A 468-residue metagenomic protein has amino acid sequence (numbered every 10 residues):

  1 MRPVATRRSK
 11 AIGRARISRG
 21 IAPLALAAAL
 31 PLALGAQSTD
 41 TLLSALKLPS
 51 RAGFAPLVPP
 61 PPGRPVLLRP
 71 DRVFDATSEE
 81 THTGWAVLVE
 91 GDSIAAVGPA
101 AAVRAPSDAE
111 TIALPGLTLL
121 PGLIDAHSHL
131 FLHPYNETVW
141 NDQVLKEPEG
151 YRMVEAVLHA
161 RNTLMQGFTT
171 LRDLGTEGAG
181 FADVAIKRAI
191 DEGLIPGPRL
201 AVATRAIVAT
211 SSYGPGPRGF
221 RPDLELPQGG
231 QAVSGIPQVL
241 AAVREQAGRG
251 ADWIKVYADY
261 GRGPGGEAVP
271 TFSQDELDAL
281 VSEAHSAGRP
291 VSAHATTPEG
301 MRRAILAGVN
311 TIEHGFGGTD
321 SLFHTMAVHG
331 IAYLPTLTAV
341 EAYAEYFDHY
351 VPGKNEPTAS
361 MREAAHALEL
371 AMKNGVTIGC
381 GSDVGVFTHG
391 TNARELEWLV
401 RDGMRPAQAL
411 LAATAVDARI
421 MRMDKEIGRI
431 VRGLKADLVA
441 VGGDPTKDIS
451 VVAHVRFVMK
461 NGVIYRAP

Functional and structural regions predicted by a protein language model:
L48-G53, V58-R64, V73, E79-L120: Histidine-rich, glycine-flanked metal-binding segment
F54-V58, V73-A86, P99-A100, R405-L410 (+1 more regions): Acidic, glycine-enriched loop/beta-strand segments at the rims of small-molecule binding/catalytic pockets
L117-L194, T210, D275, E299 (+1 more regions): Metal-associated gating/positioning segment near the N- to mid-region
F131-R152, T210-P227, G263-P270, V328-M361: Active-site gating loops and adjacent loop-to-helix segments of metal-dependent hydrolytic enzymes
P134-N136, D183, S212-Y213, P264-G265 (+7 more regions): Histidine/acidic-residue-rich catalytic or RNA/ligand-binding cores of hydrolases and nuclease-related proteins
D142-V144, S286, P290, S360-P445: His/Asp/Glu-enriched, well-ordered alpha-helical/loop segment that forms or immediately abuts the divalent-metal
E155-A182, G197-A206, A251-R262, P290 (+3 more regions): Divalent metal-dependent hydrolysis catalytic cores, especially in the metallo-beta-lactamase
A185, Q238-A332, A359-T377: Histidine/acidic residue-rich metal-binding segments in metalloenzymes
